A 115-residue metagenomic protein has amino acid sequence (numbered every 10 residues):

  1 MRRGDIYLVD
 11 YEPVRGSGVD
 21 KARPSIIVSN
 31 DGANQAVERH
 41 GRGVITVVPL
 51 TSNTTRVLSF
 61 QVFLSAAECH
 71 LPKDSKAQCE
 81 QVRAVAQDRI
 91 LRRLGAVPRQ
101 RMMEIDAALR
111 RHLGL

Functional and structural regions predicted by a protein language model:
M1-L115: Conserved functional hotspots at enzyme active or ligand-binding sites that engage polyanionic ligands
